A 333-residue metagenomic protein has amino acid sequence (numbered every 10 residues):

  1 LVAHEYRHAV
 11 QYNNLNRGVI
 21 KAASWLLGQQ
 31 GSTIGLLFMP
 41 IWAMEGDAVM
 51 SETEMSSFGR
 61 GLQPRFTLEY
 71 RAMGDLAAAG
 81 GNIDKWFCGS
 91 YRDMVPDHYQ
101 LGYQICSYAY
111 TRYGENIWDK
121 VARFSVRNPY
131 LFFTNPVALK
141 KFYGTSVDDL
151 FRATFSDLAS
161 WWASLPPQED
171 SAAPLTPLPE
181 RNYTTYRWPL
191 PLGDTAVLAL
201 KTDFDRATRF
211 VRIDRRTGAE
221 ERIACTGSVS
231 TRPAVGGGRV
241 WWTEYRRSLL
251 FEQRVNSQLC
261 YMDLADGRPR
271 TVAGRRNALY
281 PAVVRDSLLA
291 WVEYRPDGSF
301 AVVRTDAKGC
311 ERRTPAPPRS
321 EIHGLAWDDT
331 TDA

Functional and structural regions predicted by a protein language model:
L1, A9, N14-S107, T111-R112 (+3 more regions): Acidic/His/Gly-enriched intrinsically disordered linker/tail segments that often contain short helix/coil "MoRF-like"
L1-V2, K201: Post-signal peptide N-terminal segment of secreted/secretory-pathway proteins
E5: Walker B catalytic acidic pair
W42, Q100, Y183, P191-L192 (+9 more regions): Residue-level signal for WD-repeat beta-propeller blades
G61, N182-Y186, L200-F210, A224-S230 (+5 more regions): A flexible loop/linker signature enriched in serine peptidases of the S9 family
D93-P96, V121-G238, Y245-S248, Y261-L264: Beta/coil-rich, acidic/histidine-enriched accessory regions frequently appended to metallopeptidases
W188-D194, R232-V240, P281-L288, G324-D332: Blade-terminus and WD-like Trp-Asp/Gly-His loop motifs, strongest in beta-propeller folds
F210-E221, N256-R270, V302-R312: Surface-exposed loop/turn elements that mediate protein-protein interactions on large endomembrane-trafficking
